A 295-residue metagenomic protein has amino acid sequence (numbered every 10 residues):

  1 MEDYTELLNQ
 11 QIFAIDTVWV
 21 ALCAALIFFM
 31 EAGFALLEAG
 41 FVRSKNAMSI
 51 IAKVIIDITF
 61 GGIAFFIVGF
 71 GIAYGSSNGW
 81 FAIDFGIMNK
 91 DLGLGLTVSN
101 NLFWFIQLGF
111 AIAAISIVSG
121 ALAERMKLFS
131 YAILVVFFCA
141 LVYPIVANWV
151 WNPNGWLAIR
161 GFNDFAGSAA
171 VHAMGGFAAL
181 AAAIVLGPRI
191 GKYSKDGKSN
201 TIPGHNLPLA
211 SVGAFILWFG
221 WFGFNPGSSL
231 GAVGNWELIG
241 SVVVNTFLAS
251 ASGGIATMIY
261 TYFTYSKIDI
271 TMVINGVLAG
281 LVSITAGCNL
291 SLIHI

Functional and structural regions predicted by a protein language model:
M1-I293: Hydrophobic alpha-helical transmembrane bundles of multi-pass membrane proteins
